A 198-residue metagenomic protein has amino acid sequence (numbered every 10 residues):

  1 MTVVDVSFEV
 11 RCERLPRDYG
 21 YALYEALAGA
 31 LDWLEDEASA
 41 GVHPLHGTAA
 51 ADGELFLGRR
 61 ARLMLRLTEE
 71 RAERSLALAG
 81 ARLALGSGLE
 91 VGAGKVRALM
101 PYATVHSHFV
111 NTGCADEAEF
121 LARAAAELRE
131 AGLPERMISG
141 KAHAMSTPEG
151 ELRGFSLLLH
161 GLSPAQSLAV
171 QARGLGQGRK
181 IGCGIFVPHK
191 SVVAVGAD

Functional and structural regions predicted by a protein language model:
M1-D198: RNA-interacting cores
